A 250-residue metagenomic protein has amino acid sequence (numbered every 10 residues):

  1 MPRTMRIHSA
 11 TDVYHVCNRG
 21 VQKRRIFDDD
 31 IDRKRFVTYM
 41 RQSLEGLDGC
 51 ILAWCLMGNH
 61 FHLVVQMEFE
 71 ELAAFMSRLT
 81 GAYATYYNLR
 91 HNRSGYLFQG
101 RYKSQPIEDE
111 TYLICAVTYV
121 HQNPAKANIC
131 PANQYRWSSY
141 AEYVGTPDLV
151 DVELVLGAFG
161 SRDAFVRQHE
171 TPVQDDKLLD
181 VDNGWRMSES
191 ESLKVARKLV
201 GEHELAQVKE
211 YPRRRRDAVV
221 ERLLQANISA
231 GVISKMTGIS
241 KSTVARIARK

Functional and structural regions predicted by a protein language model:
M1-A53, Q66-K250: Short Pro-Cys-Gly-centered "Cys-loop" motif that presents a nucleophilic cysteine in a tight turn
L56-H60: Short Gly/Ser/Thr- and Asp/Glu-enriched loop/turn motifs at secondary-structure junctions
